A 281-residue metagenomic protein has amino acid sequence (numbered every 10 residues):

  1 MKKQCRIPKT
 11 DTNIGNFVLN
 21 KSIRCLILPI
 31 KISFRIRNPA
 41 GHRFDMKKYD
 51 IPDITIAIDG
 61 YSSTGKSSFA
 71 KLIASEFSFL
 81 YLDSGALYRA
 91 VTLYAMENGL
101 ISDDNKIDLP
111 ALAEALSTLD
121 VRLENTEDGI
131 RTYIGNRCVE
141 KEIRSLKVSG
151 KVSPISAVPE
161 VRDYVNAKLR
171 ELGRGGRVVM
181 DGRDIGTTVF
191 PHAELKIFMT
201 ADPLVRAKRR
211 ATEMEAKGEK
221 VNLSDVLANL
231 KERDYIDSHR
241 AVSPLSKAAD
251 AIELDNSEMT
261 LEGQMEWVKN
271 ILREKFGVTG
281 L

Functional and structural regions predicted by a protein language model:
K47, Y133-E140, A211-E219, Y235-L281: NTP-dependent small-molecule kinase module
I58: Hydrophobic anchor at the beta1->P-loop junction of P-loop NTPases
Y61: P-loop (Walker A) phosphate-binding loop of NTP-binding proteins
K66: Conserved lysine of the Walker
F69: Hydrophobic positions on the alpha1 helix immediately C-terminal to the Walker A/P-loop
E76-I143: N-terminal phosphate/diphosphate-binding loop that engages ATP/GTP or pyrophosphate donors across diverse enzyme folds
E140-K217: ATP-dependent NMP and nucleoside kinases share a basic, alpha-helical "lid"
